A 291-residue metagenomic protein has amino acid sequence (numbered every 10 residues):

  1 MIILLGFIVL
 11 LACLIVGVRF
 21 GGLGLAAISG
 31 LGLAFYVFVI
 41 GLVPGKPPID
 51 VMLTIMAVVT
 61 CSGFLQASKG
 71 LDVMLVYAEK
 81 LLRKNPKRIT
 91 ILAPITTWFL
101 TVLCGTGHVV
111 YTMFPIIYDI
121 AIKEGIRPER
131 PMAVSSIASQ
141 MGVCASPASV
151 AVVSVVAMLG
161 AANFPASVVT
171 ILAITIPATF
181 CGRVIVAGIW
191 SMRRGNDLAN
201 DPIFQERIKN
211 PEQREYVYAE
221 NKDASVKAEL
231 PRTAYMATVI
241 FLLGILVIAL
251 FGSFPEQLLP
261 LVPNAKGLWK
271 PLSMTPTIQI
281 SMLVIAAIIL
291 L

Functional and structural regions predicted by a protein language model:
M1-V9, I28, D50, T54 (+5 more regions): Alpha-helical transmembrane segments of integral membrane proteins
I2, V43, P47, V73 (+8 more regions): Membrane-helix interfacial "entry" motifs
I2-L4, A12-G45, A57-K69, I240-L261 (+1 more regions): Structural signal for alpha-helical transmembrane segments and their membrane-water exit/capping regions in multi-pass
C13-G21, M132, K222-A234: Membrane-interface "cap" regions at the ends of multi-pass membrane proteins
V16-V18, I28-V37, L42-I126, P131 (+1 more regions): Membrane-embedded alpha-helical segments and adjacent helix-loop junctions characteristic of multi-pass solute
V18, G22, G41, G45 (+8 more regions): Transmembrane helix-loop junctions in multipass membrane proteins, especially transporters and channels
V59, W98-F114, P128-T170, I174-R193: Alpha-helical transmembrane segments and, especially, the helix-loop junctions at the ends of these helices
V169, A173-L291: Long, contiguous bundles of hydrophobic transmembrane helices that form the permeation core of multi-pass
